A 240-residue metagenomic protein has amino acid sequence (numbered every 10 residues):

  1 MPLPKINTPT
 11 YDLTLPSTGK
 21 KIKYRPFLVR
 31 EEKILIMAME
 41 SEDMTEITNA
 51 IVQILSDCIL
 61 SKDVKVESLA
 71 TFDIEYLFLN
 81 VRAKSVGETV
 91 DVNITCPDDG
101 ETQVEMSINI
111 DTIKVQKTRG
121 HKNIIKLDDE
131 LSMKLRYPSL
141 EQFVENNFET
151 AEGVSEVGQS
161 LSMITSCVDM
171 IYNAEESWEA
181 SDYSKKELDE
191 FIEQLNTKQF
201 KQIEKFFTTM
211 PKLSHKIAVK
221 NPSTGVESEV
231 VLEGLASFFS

Functional and structural regions predicted by a protein language model:
M1-S240: Long C-terminal interaction/binding lobes of large macromolecular proteins
